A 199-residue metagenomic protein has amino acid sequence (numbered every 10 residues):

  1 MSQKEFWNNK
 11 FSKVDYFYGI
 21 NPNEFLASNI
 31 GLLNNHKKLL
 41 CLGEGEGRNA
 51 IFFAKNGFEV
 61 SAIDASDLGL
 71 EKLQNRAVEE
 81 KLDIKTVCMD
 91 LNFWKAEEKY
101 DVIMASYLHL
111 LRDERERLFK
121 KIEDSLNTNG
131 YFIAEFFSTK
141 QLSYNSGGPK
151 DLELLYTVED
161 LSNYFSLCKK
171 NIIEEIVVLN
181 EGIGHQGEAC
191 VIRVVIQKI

Functional and structural regions predicted by a protein language model:
M1-N34: Conserved class I S-adenosyl-L-methionine
H36-G45: Conserved class I S-adenosyl-L-methionine
E59-D64: Conserved SAM-binding motif I beta-strand of class I
S66-L68: Conserved SAM/SAH-binding beta-strand->alpha-helix loop
E79-L91: Conserved SAM-binding strand-loop segment of SAM-dependent methyltransferases
W94-V102: A short acidic, Gly/Pro-enriched loop at the edge of an enzyme's catalytic core that lines a small-molecule cofactor
L110-I122: A short, conserved alpha-helix within the catalytic core of class I
N129-F137: Conserved beta-strand signature within the Rossmann-like core of class I S-adenosyl-L-methionine
